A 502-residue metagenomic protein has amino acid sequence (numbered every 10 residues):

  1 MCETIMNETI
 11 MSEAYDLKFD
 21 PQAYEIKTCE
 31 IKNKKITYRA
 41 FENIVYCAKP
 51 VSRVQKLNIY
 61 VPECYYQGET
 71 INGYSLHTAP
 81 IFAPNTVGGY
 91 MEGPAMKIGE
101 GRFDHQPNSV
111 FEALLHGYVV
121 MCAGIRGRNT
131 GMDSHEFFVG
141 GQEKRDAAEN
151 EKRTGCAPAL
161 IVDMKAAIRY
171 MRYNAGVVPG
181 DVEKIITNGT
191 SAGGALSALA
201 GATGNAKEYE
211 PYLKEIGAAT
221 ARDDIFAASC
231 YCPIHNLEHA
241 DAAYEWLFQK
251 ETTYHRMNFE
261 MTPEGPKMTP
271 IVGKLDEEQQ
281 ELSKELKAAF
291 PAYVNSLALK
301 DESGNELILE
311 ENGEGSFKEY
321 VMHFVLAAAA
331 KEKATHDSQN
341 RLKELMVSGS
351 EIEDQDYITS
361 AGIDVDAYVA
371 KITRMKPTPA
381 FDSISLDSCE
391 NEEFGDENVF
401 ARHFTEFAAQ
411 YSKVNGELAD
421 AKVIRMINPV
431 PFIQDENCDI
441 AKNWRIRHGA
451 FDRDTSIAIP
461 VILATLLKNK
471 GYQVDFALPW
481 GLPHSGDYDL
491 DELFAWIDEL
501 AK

Functional and structural regions predicted by a protein language model:
C2-T78: Catalytic-loop region of hydrolases
L57, G73-Y90, P94, R445: Short beta-strand element of the alpha/beta-hydrolase
N58, A327-K502: C-terminal subdomain of alpha/beta-hydrolase-fold enzymes, centered on the catalytic histidine and its supporting
I98-V120, T465: Short amphipathic alpha-helix adjacent to the substrate-entry channel of hydrolases
H116-T130: Conserved alpha/beta-hydrolase
R145-V177: Alpha/beta-hydrolase active-site loop
Y173-E251, I424: Primarily recognizes the serine-hydrolase "nucleophile elbow" in alpha/beta-hydrolase and SGNH/GDSL folds
Y231-H235, H239-T373: Non-catalytic, alpha-helical, charged scaffold/linker segments that couple or flank catalytic or architectural cores
